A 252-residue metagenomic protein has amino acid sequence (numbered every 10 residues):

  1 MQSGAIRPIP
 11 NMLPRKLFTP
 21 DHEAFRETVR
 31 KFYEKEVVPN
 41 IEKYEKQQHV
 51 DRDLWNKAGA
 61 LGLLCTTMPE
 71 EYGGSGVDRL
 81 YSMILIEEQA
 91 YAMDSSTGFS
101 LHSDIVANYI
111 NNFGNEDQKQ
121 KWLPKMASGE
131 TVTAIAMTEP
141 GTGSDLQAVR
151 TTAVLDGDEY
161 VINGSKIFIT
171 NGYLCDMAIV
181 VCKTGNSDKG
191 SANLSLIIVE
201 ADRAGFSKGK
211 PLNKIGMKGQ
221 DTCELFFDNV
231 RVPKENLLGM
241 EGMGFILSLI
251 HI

Functional and structural regions predicted by a protein language model:
M1-D21: Intrinsic disorder at enzyme termini
P14, F18, F25, Y91 (+2 more regions): Glycine-rich beta->alpha junctions and the first turn(s) of the following alpha-helix
A60-E130, T170-M177: Internal helix-loop-helix
G76-I86, D145-V149, F226, V232: Structural signature of FAD isoalloxazine-binding scaffolds in flavoprotein oxidoreductases
G129-M137: A short, Trp-centered hydrophobic/proline-enriched beta-strand micro-motif
T142-D145, Y160: Hydrophobic, small-residue-rich alpha-helical packing segments that form membrane-like cores
T151-V154: A structural signal for short hydrophobic beta-strand segments in well-ordered beta-sheet cores
E159, N163-K208: A short core secondary-structure module
